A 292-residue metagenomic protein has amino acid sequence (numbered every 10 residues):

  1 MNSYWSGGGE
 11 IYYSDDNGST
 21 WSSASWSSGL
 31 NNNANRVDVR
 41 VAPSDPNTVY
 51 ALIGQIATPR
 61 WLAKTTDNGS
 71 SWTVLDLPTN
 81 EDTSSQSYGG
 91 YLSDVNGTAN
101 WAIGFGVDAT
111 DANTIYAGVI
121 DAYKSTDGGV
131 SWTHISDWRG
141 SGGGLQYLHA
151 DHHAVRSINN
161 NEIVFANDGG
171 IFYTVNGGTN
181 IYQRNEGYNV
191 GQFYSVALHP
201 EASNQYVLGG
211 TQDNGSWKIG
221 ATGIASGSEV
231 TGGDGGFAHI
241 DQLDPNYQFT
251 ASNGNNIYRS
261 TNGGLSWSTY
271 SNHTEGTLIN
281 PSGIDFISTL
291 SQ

Functional and structural regions predicted by a protein language model:
M1-Q292: Beta-propeller blade termini and top-face loops
